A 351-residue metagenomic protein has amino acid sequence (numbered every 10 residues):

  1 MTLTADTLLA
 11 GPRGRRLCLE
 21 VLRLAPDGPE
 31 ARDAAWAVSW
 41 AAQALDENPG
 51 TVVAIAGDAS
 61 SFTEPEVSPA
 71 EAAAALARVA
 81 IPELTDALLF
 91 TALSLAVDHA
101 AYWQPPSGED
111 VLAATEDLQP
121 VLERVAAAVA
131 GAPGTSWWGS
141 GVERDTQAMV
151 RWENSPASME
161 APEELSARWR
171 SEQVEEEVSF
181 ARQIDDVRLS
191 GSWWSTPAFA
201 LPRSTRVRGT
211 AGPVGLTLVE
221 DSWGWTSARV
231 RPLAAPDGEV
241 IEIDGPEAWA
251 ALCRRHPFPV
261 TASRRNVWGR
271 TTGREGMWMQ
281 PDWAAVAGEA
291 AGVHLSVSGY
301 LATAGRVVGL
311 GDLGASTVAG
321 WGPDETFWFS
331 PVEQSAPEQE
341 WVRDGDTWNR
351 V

Functional and structural regions predicted by a protein language model:
M1-S192, S227-V351: Active-site and NAD+-binding cores of ADP-ribose-processing enzymes
V178, I184-D186, G191-G215: N-terminal/edge-of-domain interface segments
R208-G238: Aromatic- and glycine-enriched beta-alpha-beta binding-site module
